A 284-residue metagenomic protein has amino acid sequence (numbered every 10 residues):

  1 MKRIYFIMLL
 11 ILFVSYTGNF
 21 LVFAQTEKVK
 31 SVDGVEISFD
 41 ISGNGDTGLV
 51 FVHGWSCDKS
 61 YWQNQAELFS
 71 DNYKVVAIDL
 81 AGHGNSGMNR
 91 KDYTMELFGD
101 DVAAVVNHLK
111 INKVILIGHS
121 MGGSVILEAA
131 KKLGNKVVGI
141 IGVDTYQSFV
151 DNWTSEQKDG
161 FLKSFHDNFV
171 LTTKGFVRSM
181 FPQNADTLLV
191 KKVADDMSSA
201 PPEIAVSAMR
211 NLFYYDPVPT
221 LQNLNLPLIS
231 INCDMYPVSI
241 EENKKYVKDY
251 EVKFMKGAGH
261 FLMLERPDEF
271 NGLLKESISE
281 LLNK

Functional and structural regions predicted by a protein language model:
M1-V50, N72-Y73, S199, S279-K284: Alpha/beta-hydrolase fold catalytic core
V32-V35, A77-I117, G272: Active-site loop/oxyanion-hole signature of alpha/beta-hydrolase fold enzymes
V35, I41-N85: Conserved HGGG/HGGXW glycine-rich cap/lid loop of the alpha/beta-hydrolase fold
G118, G122, I126: Gly/Ala-rich beta-loop-alpha elbow adjacent to hydrolase catalytic centers
L127-K132, K136-N168: Flexible "cap/lid" loop of the alpha/beta hydrolase fold
V150-E156, S164-N223: Conserved alpha/beta-hydrolase catalytic His-Asp/Glu region
P227-L264: Conserved loop-alpha-helix segment in the C-terminal half of the alpha/beta-hydrolase fold that carries the catalytic
K253-K284: Catalytic active-site module of serine/aspartate enzymes centered on a nucleophile-bearing elbow/loop
